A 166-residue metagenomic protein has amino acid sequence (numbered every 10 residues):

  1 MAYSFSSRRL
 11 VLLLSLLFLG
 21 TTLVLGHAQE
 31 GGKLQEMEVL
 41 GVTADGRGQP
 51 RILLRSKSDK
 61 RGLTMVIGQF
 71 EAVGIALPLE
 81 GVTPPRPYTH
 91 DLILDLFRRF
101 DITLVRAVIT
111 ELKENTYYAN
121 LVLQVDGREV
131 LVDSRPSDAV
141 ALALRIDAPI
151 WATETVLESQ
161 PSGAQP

Functional and structural regions predicted by a protein language model:
M1-S6: N-terminal secretory signal peptides that target proteins for export/translocation
L10-V11, I93: Hydrophobic/aromatic residues in well-formed alpha-helices
V11-T22: Bacterial N-terminal signal peptides
H27-Q69, V73-V140, L144-P166: Divalent-cation
